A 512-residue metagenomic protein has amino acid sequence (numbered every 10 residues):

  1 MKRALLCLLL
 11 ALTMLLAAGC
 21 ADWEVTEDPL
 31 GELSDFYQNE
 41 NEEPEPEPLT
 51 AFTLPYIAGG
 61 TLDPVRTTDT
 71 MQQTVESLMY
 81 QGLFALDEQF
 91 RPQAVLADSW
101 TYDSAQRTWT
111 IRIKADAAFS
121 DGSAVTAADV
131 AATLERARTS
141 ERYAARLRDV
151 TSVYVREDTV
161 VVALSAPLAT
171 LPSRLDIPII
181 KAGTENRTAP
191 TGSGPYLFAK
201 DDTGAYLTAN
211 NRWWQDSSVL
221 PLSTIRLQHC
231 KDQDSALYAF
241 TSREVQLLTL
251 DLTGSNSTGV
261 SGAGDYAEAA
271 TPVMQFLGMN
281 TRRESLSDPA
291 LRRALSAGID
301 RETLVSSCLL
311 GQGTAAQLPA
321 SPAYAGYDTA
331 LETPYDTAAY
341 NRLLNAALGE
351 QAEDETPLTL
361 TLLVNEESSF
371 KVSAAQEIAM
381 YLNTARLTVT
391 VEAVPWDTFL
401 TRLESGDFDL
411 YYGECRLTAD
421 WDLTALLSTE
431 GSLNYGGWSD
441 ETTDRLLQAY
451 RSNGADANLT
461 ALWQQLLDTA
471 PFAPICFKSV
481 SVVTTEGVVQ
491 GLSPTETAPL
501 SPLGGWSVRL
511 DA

Functional and structural regions predicted by a protein language model:
L16-G19: C-terminal motif of bacterial Sec signal peptides marking the signal peptidase cleavage site
P55-S104, E135: N-terminal lobe/hinge region of extracytoplasmic solute-binding protein
D98-R142, S285-S287: Aromatic- and charge-enriched surface segment that lines or borders ligand/interaction sites
A127-T133, T159-V161, L222-T224, V273-Q317 (+3 more regions): Alpha-helical secondary-structure segments
A163-L164, L168-T224, D232-S235, V508: Gly/Pro-rich hinge or "lid" segments in bacterial periplasmic/extracellular proteins
R212-T258: Ligand-site clamp/hinge motif
S287-M380, D511: Append "and occasionally in soluble cytosolic enzymes with long acidic Gly/Pro-rich linkers
G298-G326, F370-E377, E404-A512: Detector for C-terminal structural segments
